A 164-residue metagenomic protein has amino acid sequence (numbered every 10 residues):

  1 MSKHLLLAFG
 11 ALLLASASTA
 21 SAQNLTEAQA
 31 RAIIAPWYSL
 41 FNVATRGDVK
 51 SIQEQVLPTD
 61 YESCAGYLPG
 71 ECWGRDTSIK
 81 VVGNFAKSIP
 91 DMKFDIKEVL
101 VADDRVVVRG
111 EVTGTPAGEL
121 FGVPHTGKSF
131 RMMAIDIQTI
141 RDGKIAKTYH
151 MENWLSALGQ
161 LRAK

Functional and structural regions predicted by a protein language model:
M1-L7: Bacterial N-terminal signal peptides that target proteins for export
A8-S16: Bacterial N-terminal signal peptides
S18-A22: Sec/Tat signal peptide C-region and signal peptidase I cleavage site
Q23, A146-K164: Low-complexity, intrinsically disordered terminal/linker segments enriched in charged and Gly/Pro repeats
Q23-D60: Short acidic-aromatic low-complexity motifs
K50-D103, E111: A solvent-exposed, acidic/Ser-Thr-rich amphipathic alpha-helical stretch
V99-V107, T139-A146: A short, structured loop/turn motif at beta-sheet edges
E111-R141: Exposed beta-sheet edge and beta->alpha loop/turn motif
